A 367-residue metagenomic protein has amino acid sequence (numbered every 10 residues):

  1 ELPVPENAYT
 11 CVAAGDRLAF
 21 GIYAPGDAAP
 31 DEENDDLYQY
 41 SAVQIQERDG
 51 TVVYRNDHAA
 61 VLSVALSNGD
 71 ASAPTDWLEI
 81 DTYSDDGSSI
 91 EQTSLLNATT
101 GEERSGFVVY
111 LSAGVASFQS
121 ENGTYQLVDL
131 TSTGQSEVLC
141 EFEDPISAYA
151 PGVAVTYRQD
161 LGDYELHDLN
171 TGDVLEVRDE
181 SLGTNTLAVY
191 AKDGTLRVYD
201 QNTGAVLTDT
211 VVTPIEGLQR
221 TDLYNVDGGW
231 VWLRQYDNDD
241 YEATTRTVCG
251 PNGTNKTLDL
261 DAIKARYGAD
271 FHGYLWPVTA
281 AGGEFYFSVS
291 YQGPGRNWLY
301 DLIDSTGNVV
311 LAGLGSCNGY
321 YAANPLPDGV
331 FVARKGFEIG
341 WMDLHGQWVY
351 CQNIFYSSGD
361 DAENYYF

Functional and structural regions predicted by a protein language model:
E1-F367: Residue-level detector of conserved, function-critical positions
